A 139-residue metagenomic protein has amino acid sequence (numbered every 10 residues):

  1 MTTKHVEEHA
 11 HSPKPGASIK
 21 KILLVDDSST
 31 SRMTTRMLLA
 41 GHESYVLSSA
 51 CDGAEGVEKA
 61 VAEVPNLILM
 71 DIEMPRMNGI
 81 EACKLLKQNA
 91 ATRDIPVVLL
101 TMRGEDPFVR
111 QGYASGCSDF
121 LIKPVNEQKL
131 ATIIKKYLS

Functional and structural regions predicted by a protein language model:
S29-S48: Two-component/phosphorelay signaling modules centered on CheY-like receiver
S44-C51, K59, L121: Short hydrophobic/Thr-rich beta-strand motif most characteristic of the beta2 strand and flanking loop of CheY-like
E63-L69: Active-site beta3 strand of CheY-like receiver
M74: Receiver (REC) domain active-site loop signature in two-component systems and cognate sites in sensor histidine kinases
V125-I134: C-terminal output helix
